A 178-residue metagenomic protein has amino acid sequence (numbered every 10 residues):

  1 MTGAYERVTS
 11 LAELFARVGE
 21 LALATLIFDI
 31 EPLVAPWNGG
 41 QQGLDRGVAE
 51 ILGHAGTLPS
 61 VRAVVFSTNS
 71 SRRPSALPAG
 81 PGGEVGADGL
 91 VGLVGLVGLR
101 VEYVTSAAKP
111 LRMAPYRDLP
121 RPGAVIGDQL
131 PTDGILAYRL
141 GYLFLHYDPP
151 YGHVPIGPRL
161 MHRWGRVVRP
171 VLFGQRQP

Functional and structural regions predicted by a protein language model:
M1-L23, V34-F66, S70-A124, Q129-P178: Asp-based, Mg2+/Mn2+-dependent phosphohydrolase catalytic module
D29: Active-site residues of response regulator receiver
